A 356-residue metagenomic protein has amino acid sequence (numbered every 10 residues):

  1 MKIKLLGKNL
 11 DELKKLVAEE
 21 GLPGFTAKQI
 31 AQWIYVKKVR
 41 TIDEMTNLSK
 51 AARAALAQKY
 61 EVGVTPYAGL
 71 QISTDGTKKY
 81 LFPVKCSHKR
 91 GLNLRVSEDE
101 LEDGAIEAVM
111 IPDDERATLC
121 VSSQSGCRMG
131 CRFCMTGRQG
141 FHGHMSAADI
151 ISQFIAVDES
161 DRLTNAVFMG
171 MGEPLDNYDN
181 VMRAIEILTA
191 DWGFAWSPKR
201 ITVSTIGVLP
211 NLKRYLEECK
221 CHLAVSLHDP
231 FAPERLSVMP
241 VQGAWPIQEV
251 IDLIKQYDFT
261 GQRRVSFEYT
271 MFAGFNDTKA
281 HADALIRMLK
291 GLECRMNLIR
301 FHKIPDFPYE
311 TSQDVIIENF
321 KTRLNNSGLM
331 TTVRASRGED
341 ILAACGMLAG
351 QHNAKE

Functional and structural regions predicted by a protein language model:
M1-I106, K255-R264, M271-E356: Auxiliary Fe-S-binding modules of radical SAM enzymes
K78, I106, A117-L119, M129 (+1 more regions): Generic beta-strand structural signal
M110-P112, V121-S125, M135, V167-G170 (+2 more regions): Short, structured patches in soluble enzyme cores that scaffold and shape functional sites
P112-D149: Canonical Radical SAM [4Fe-4S] cluster-binding loop centered on the CxxxCxxC motif and its immediate flanking residues
F141-G143, F154, V167: Hydrophobic alpha-helical bundles in membrane proteins
A148, S152-S160: Ferredoxin-type iron-sulfur electron-transfer modules in oxidoreductases and energy-metabolism complexes
D158-N165, G170-R334: Conserved AdoMet/S-adenosylmethionine-binding subsite of the radical SAM
